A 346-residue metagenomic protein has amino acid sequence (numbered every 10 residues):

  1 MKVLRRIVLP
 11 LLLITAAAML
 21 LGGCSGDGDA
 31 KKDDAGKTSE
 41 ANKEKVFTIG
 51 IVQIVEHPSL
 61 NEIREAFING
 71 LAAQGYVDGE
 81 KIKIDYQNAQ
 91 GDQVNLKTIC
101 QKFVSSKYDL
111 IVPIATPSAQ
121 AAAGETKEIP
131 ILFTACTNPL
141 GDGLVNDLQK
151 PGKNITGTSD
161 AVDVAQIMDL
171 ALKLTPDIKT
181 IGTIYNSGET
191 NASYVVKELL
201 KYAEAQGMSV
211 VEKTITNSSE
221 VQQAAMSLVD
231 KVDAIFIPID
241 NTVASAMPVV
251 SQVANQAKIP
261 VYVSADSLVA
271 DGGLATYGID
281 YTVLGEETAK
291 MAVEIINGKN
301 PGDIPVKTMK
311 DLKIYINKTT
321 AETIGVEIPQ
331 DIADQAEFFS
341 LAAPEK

Functional and structural regions predicted by a protein language model:
L21-T38: Bacterial lipoprotein signal-peptidase II cleavage site
V46-I68, Q74, D85-V94, G188-T190 (+1 more regions): Extracytoplasmic "Venus flytrap"
I49, F67, T156-A203, P305-A321: An alpha-beta-alpha
K83-S105, T214-L228: Structural motif
A89-N146, I237-I259, S264: Beta-alpha junction/loop-to-helix N-cap segments that form part of ligand/metal-binding clefts
P139-G152, T156-I178, I279-K299: Hydrophobic alpha-helical segments within soluble ligand-binding/sensing domains
T190-A265: Pocket-lining segment of extracytoplasmic ligand-binding domains
E294-K346: Hinge/cleft segment of the Venus flytrap/periplasmic-binding protein
